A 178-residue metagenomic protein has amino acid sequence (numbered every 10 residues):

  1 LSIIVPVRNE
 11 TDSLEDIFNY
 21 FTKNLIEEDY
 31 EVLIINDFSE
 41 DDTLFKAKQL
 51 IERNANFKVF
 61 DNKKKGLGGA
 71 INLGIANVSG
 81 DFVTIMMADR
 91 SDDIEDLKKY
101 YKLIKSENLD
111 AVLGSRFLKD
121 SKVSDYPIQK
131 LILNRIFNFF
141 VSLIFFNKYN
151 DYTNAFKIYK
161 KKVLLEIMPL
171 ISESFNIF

Functional and structural regions predicted by a protein language model:
L1-S2, E31: Cell-envelope/extracellular polymer assembly enzymes that use nucleotide-activated donors
S2, N36-S39, D61: Structural signature of the Rossmann-like NAD(P)-dependent dehydrogenase/reductase core
V5-V7, N36, M86: Short beta-strand/turn micro-motifs composed of small residues that flank or help shape donor/cofactor-binding pockets
E10-K23: Short, well-formed alpha-helical segments that are part of the catalytic scaffolds of diverse glycosyltransferases
E10-S13, S39, L67, D93: Donor nucleotide-sugar binding loop of glycosyltransferases
Y30-E31, L44-N77: Conserved donor nucleotide-binding strand/loop of the catalytic core
N36-F45, R90: A conserved acidic beta->alpha catalytic loop
N62-K65, G69-N77, F82-I85, I94-F175: Acceptor/aglycone-binding surface of glycosyltransferases and processive sugar-polymer synthases
